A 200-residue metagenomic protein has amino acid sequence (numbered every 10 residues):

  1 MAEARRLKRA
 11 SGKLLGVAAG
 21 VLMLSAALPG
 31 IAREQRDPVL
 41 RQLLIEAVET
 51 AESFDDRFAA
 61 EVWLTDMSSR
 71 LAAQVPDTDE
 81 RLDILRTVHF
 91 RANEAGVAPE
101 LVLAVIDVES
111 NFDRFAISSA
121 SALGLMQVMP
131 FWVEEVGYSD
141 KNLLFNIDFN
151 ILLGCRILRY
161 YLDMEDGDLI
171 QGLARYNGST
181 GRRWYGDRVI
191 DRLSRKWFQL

Functional and structural regions predicted by a protein language model:
R5-V17: Bacterial N-terminal signal peptides that target proteins for export
G16-A26: Bacterial N-terminal signal peptides
L28-A32: Sec/Tat signal peptide C-region and signal peptidase I cleavage site
E34-V39, V48-L200: Catalytic glycan-binding domains that act on GlcNAc-containing polysaccharides
